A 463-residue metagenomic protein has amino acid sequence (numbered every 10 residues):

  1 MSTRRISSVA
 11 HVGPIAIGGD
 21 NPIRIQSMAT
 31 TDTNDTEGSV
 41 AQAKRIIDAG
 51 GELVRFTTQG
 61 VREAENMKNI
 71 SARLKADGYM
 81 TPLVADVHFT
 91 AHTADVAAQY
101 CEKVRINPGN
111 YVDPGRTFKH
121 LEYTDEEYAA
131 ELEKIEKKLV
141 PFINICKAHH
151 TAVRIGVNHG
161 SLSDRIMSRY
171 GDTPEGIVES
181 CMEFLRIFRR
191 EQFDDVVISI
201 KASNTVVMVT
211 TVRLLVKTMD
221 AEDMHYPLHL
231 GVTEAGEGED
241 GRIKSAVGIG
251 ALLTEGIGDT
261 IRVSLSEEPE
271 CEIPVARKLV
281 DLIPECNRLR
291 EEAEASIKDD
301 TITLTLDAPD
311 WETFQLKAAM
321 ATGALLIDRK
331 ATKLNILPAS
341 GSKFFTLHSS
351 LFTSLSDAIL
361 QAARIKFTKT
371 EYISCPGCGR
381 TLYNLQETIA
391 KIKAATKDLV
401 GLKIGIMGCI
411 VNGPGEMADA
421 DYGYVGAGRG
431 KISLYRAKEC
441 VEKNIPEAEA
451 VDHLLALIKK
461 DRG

Functional and structural regions predicted by a protein language model:
M1-M28, I143, K147-H149, E285-I297 (+2 more regions): N-terminal amphipathic alpha-helix/helix-capping segment at the start of soluble metabolic enzymes
S7-T31, M67-K68, F118, T151-Y170 (+1 more regions): N-terminal small/glycine-rich loop or linker at the start of catalytic domains across soluble metabolic enzymes
I25, D86, I155, I198 (+6 more regions): Conserved, mostly hydrophobic/aromatic
T30, G50-L74, P108-A130, V196-T205: Glycine-rich, proline-tolerant flexible connector loops at the mouths of alpha/beta enzymes
E52-R55, C101-F118, E255-P269, I327-G341 (+1 more regions): Glycine-rich phosphate-binding active-site loops on the catalytic face of alpha/beta enzymes
T58-Y100, E387: N-terminal active-site wall of soluble small-molecule enzyme domains
M80-F118, Y128-I145, H150: Hydrophobic or amphipathic alpha-helical targeting/insertion segments
E122-L139, N144, M167-L399, K403-I406: Catalytic alpha/beta core domains of metabolic enzymes, predominantly
